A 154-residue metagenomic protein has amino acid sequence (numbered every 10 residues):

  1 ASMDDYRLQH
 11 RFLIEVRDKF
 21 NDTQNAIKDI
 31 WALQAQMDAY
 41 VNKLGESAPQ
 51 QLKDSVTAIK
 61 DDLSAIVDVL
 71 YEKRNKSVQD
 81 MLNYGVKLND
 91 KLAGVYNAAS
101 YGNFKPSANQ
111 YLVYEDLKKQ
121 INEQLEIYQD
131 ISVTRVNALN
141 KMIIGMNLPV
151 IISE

Functional and structural regions predicted by a protein language model:
A1-D22: Low-complexity, Pro/Ser/Thr- and charge-rich linker/hinge segments at domain boundaries
D18-E154: Mature extracytoplasmic or organellar-lumen-exposed domains after removal of signal/transit peptides
